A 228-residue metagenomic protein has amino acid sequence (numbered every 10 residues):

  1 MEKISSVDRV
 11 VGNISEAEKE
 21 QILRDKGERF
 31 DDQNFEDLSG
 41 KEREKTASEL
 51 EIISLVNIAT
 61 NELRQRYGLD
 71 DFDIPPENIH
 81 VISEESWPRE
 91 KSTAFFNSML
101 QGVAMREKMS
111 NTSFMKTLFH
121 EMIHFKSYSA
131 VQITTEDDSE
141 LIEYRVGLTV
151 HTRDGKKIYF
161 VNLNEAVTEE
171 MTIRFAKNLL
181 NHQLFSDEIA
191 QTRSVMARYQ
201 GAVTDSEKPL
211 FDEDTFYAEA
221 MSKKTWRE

Functional and structural regions predicted by a protein language model:
M1-V7, T168: Non-Sec secretion/translocation targeting segments of pathogen effectors
D8-V11, S15, K19-G27, S39 (+7 more regions): Residue-level detector of alpha-helical secondary structure
V11-G12, D25, Q183-E228: Pan-zinc metallopeptidase signature
K26-V103, E107-T112, Q132-S139: Auxiliary, metal-adjacent structural segments of Zn-dependent hydrolase domains
E42-E49, K108-T117, D154-N162, H182: Short, charged/polar micro-motifs that form catalytic or ligand-binding hotspots
V103-S110, T117-H124, Y128, Y144-V146: Short N-terminal edge-element motif at the start of the domain
K116-I133, E165, E169, I173: Active-site recognition of the HExxH zinc-binding catalytic motif
S139-Y199: Post-HExxH zinc-binding segment in Zn-dependent metallohydrolases
